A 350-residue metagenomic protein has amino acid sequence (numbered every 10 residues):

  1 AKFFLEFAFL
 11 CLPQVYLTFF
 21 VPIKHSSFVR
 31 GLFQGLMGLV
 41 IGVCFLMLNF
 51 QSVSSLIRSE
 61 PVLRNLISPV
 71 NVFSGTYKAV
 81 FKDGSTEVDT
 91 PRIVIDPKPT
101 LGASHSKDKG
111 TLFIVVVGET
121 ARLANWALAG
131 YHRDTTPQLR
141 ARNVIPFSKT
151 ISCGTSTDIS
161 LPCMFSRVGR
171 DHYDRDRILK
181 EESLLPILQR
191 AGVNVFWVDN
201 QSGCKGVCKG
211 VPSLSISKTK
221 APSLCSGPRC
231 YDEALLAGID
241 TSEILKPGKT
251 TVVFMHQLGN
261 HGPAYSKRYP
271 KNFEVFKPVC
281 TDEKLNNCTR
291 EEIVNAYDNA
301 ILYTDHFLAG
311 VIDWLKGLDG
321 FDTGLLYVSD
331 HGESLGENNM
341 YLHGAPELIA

Functional and structural regions predicted by a protein language model:
A1-A350: Catalytic domains that recognize anionic headgroups
